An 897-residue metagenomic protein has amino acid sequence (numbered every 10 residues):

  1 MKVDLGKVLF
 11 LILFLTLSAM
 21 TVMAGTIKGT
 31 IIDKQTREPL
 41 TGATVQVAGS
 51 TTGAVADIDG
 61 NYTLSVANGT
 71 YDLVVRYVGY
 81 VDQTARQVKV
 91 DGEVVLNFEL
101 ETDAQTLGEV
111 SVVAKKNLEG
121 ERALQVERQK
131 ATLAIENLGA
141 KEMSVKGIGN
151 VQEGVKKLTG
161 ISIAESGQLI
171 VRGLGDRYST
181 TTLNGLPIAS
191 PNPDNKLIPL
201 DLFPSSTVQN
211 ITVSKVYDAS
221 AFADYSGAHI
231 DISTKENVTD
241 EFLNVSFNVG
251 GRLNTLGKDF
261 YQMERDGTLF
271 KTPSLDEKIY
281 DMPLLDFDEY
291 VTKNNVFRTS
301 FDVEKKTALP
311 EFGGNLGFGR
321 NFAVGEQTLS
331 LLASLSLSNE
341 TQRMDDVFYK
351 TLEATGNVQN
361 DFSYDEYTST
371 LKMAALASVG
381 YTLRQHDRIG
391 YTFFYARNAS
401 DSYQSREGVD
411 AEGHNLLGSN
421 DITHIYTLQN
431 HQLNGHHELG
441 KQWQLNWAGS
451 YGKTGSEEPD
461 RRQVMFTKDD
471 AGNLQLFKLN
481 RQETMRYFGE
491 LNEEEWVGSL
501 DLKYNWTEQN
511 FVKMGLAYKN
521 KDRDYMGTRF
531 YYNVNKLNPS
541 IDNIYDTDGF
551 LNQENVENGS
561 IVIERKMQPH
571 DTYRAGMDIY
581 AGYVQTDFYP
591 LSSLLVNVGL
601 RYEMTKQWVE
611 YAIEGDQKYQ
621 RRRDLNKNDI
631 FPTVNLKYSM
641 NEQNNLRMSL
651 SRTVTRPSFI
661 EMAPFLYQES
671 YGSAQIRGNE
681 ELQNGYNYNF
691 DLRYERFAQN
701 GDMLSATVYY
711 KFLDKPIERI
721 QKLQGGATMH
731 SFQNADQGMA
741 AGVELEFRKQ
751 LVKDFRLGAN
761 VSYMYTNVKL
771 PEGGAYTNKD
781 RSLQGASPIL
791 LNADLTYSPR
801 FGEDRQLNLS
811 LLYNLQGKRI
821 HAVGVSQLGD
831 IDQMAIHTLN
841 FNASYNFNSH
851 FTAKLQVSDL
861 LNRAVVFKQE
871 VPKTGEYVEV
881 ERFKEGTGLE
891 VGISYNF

Functional and structural regions predicted by a protein language model:
I32, T44-A48, R76-V81, E93-S144 (+1 more regions): Short, acidic, small-residue-rich periplasmic hinge/interaction motif at the N-terminus of Gram-negative outer-membrane
S50-N61: Short, acidic Ser/Thr/Gly-rich low-complexity loop/linker segments typical of extracellular and cell-surface proteins
N117-L118, A123-V171, D176, G185-A219 (+1 more regions): Periplasmic N-terminal accessory/gating domains of Gram-negative outer-membrane beta-barrel systems
L186-P187, A399-D401, G455-E457, R461 (+9 more regions): Surface-exposed extracellular loop regions of Gram-negative outer-membrane beta-barrel proteins, predominantly
F297-Q404, T427-L433, L439-G440, V634: Transmembrane beta-barrel wall of Gram-negative outer-membrane proteins
T484-L491, D501-K503, V634, R781-F897: Conserved C-terminal beta-signal and adjacent last beta-strands/turns of outer-membrane beta-barrel proteins
Y487, L491, S499, I541-D542 (+6 more regions): Outer membrane beta-barrel strand-and-loop segments of large Gram-negative receptors, especially TonB-dependent
Y709-F712, S731-R819: Gram-negative outer-membrane beta-barrel transporters
